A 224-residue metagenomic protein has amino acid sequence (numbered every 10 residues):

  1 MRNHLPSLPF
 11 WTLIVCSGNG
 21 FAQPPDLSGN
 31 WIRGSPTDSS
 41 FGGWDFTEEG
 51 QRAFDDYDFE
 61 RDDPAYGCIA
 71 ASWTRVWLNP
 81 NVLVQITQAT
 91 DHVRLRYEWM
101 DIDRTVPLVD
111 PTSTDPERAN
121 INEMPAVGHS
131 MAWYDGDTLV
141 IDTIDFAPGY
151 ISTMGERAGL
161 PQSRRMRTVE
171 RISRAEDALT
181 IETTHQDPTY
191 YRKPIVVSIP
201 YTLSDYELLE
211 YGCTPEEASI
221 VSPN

Functional and structural regions predicted by a protein language model:
M1-P9: Bacterial N-terminal signal peptides that target proteins for export
P9-F10, G20: Cleavable N-terminal signal peptides
L13-I14: Generic short N-terminal amphipathic or hydrophobic helices
Q23-N224: PEST-like low-complexity, intrinsically disordered acidic/proline/serine-rich tracts that flank trafficking/processing
